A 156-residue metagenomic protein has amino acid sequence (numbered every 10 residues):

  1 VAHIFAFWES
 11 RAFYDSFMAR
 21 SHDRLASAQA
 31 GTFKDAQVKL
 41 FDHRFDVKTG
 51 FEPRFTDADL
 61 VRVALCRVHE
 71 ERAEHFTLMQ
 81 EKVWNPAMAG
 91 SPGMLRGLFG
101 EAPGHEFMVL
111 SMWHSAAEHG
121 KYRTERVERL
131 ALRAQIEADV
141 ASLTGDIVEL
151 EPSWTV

Functional and structural regions predicted by a protein language model:
V1-V156: Short S/T/G/P-rich N-terminal loop/turn motif that feeds into the first structured element of a domain
